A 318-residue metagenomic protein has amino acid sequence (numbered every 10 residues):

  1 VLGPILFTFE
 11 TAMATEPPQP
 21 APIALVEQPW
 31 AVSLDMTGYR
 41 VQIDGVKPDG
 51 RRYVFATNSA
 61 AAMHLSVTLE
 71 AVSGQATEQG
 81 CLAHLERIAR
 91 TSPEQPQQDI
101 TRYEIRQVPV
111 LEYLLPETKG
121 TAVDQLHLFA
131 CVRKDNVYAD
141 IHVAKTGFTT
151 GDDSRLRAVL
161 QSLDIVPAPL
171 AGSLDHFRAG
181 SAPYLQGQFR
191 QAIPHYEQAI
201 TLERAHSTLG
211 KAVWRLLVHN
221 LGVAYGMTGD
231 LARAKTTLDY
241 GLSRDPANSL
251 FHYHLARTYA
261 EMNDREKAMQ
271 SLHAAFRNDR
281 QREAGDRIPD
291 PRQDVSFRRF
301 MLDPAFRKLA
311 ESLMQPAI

Functional and structural regions predicted by a protein language model:
L6-M63, A83-R87, T91-E94, T121-V123 (+2 more regions): N-terminal targeting sequences that direct proteins away from the cytosol to non-cytosolic compartments
H84-K134: Signature of long, low-cysteine stretches enriched in small and polar/charged residues
P169, A205, A247, Q281-R282: Short coil loop/turn residues that delineate tetratricopeptide repeat
L170-A171, A212, P246, D286: Residue signature of alpha-solenoid helical repeat architecture, marking inter-repeat boundaries and helix-start
G172, Q191, R233, K267 (+1 more regions): Alpha-helical positions within canonical tetratricopeptide repeat
L185-R190, E197-E261: Alpha-helical adaptor scaffolds
A260, R265-E283, A310-M314: TPR/TPR-like (Sel1-like) alpha-helical repeat modules
A284-I318: Terminal, low-structured helical/coil segments at or just beyond the last alpha-helical repeat
